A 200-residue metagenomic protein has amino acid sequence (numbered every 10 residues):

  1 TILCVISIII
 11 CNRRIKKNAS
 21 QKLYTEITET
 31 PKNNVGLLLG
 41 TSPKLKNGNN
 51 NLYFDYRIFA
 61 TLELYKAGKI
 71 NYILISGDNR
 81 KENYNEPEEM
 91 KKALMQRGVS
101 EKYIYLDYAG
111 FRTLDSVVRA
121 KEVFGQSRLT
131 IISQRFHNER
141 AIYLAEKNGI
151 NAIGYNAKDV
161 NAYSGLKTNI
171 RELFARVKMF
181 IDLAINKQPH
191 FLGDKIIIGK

Functional and structural regions predicted by a protein language model:
T1-I10: Hydrophobic membrane-insertion alpha-helices, especially the h-region of bacterial N-terminal signal peptides
C11-I170: A structural signal for short, hydrophobic/glycine-enriched beta-strand patches
R80-N85, I153, A175-D182, I198-K200: A general structural signal for short secondary-structure boundary/capping elements
L166-Q188: A transmembrane-helix-recognition feature enriched in membrane-embedded lipid enzymes and envelope glyco-/phospholipid
K187-K200: Short linear elements at protein peripheries
